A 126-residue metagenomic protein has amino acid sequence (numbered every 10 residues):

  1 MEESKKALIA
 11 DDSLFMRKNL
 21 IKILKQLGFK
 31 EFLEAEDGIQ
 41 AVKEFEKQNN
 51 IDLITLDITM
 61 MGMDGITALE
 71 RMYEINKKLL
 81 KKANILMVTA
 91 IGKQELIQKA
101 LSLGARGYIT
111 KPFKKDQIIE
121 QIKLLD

Functional and structural regions predicted by a protein language model:
L14-L33: Two-component/phosphorelay signaling modules centered on CheY-like receiver
E34-K43, G65-A68: Helix N-cap/capping motif at the beta->alpha junctions
N49-T55: Active-site beta3 strand of CheY-like receiver
I54, Y108-I109: Two-component signal transduction core modules
M60: Receiver (REC) domain active-site loop signature in two-component systems and cognate sites in sensor histidine kinases
T67, G92-G107: Alpha4 helix (beta4-alpha4-beta5 surface) of REC/receiver domains from two-component response regulators
F113-I122: C-terminal output helix
